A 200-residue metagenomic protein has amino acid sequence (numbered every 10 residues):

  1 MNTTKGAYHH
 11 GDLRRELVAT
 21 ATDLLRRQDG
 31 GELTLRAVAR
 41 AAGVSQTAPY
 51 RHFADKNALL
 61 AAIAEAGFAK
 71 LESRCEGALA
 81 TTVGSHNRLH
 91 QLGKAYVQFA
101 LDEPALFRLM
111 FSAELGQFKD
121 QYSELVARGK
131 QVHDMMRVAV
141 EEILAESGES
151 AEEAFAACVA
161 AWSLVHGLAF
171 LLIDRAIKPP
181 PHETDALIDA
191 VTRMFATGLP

Functional and structural regions predicted by a protein language model:
M1-D12, T82, D174: N-terminal intrinsically disordered/low-complexity leader segments
L13-T22, V38, I63-G67, L71 (+2 more regions): Generic hydrophobic, amphipathic alpha-helix propensity
E16, T20, L24-A58, A62: Helix-turn-helix
A62, E76-L106, A151, A157-A161: Hydrophobic alpha-helical connector segments
A66-Q91, Q121-V126, K130-V132, A145: Amphipathic alpha-helical linker/stalk segments
F99, E142, W162-P180, M194-P200: Amphipathic C-terminal alpha-helical segment
A105-M135, F170, K178-H182: Short secondary-structure transition hinges
D120-A145, F155-V159, D185-T197: Amphipathic alpha-helical packing segments from all-alpha helical-bundle domains
